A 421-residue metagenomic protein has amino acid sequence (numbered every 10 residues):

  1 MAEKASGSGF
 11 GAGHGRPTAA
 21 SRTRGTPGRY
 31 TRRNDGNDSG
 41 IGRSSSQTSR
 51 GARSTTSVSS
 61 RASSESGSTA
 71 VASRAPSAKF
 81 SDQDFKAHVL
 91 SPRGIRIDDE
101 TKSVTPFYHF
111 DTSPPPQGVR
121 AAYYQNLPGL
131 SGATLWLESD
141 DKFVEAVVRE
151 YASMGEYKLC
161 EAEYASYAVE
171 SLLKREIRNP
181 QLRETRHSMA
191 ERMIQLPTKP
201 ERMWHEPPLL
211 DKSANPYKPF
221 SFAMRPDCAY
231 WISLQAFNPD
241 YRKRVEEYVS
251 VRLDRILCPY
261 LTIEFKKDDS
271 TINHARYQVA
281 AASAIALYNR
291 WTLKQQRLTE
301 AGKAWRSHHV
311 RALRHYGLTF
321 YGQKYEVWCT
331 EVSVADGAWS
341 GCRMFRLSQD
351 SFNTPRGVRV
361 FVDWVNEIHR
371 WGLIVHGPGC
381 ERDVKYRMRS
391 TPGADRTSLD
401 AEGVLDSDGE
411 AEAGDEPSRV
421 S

Functional and structural regions predicted by a protein language model:
M1-P259, S333-S421: Charge-rich, low-complexity intrinsically disordered linkers/tails that border or connect globular domains
Q181, P239-Y241, H274, K294-T299 (+1 more regions): Intrinsically disordered, low-complexity regions enriched in proline, serine, glycine and charged residues
K212-F220, I263-H274: Generic detector of contiguous secondary-structure segments
C228-Y230, P259-K267, A282: Conserved catalytic cores of phosphodiester-cleaving nucleases, focusing on short active-site segments
I232-L234, F265-D269, A286, T319-K324 (+2 more regions): Residues that form ligand- and interface-recognition hot spots within folded domains
A236-P239, D269-N273, Y325-W328, A335-D336: Eukaryotic short linear interaction motifs
D268-R314: Acidic, metal/cofactor-coordinating or nucleic-acid-engaging core segments within structured domains
A301-F345: Active-site/pore-lining binding-face segments in mid-to-C-terminal subdomains
